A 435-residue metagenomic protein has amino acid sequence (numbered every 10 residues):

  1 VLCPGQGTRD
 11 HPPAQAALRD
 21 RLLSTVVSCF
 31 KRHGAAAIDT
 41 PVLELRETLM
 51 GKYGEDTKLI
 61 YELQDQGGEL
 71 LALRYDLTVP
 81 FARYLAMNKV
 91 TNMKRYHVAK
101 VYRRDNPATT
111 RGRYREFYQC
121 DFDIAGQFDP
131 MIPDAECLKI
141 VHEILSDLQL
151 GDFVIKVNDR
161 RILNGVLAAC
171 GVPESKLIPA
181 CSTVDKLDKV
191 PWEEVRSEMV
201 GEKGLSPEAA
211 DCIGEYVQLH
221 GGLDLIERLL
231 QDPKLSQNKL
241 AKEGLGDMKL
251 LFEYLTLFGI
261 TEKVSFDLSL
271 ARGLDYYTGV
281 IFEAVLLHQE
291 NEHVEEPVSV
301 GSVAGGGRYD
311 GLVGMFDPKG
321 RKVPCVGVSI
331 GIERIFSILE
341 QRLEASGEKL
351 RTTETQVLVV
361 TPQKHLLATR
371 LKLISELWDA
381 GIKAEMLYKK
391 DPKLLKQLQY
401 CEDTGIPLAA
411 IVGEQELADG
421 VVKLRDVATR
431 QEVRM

Functional and structural regions predicted by a protein language model:
V1-A16, Q64, P173, E193: Auxiliary tRNA-acceptor-end handling modules of aminoacyl-tRNA synthetases
Q15-H33, E44-E47, L77-K89, M93-L150 (+2 more regions): Positively charged, Gly/Ser-enriched RNA/tRNA-binding surfaces
I38-L71, P107: Polyanion/phosphate-binding surface patch
G54-E55, C170-V172, D426: Short secondary-structure boundary/capping segments
K58-G67, G171-V200, I260, L286 (+1 more regions): Acidic, His- and aromatic-enriched active-site or binding-groove loops in soluble protein domains that engage sugars
L71-A72, R434: A sequence-level detector of short linear motifs
I155-V166, G171: Glycine-rich, mobile lid/loop segments that gate access to catalytic sites or pores
